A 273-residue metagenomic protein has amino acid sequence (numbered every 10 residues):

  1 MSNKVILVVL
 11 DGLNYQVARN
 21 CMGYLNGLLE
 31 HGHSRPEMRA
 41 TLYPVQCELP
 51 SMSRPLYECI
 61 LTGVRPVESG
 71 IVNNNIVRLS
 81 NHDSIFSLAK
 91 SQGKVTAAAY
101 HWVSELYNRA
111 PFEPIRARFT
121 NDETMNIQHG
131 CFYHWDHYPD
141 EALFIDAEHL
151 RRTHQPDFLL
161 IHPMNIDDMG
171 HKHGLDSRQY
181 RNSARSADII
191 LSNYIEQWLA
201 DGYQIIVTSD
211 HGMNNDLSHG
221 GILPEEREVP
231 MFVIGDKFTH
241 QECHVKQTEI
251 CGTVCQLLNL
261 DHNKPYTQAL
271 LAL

Functional and structural regions predicted by a protein language model:
M1-L273: Feature captures the catalytic ectodomains and active-site-proximal regions of enzymes that hydrolyze or transfer
